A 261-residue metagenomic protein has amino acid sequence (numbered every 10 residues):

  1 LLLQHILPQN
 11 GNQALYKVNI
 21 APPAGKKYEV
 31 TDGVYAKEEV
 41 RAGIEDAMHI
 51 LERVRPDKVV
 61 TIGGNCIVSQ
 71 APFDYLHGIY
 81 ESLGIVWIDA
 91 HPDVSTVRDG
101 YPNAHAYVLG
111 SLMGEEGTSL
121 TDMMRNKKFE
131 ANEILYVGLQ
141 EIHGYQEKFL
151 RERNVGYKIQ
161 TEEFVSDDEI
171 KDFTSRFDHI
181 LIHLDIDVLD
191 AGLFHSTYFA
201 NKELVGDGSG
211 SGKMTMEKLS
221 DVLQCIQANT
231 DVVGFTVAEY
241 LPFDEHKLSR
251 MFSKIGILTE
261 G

Functional and structural regions predicted by a protein language model:
L1-V60, V68-G78, F149-R151, V155-G261: Catalytic cores of soluble, metal-dependent hydrolases
P22, P92, E116, E141 (+1 more regions): Residue-level detector of flexible, active-site-proximal loop/helix-junction positions within diverse enzyme catalytic
K58-K127, E133: Active-site histidine-anchored catalytic micro-motif
W87-A90, M113, Y136-E141, I159-T161 (+1 more regions): Short, structured patches in soluble enzyme cores that scaffold and shape functional sites
H91-P92, Q140-I142, D185-L189: Short glycine-enriched loops at secondary-structure junctions
G117-T118, V137-I142, M214-K218: A general structural motif
I142-K148: Short, glycine/polar-rich helix-capping loops at beta-to-alpha or helix-loop-helix junctions that flank or form
